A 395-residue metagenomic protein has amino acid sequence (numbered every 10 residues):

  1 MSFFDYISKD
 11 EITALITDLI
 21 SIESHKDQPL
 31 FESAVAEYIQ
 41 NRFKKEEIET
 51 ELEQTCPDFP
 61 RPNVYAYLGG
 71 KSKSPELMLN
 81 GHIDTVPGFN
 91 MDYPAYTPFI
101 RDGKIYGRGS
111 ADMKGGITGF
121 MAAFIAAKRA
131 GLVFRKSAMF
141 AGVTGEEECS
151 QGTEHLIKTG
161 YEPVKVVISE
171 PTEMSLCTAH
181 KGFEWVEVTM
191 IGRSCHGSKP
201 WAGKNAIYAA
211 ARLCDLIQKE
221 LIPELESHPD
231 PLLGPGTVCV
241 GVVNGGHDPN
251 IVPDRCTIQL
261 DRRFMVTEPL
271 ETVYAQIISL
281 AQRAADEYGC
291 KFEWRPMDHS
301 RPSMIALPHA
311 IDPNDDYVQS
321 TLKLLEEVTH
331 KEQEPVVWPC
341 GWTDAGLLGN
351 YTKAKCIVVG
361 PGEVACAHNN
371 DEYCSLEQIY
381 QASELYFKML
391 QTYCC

Functional and structural regions predicted by a protein language model:
M1-F4, A14, Q54, E187-C395: Metal-dependent amide/peptide-bond hydrolase catalytic core, centered on the "pita-bread" metallohydrolase fold
S2-I105, R129-F134, E363: Acidic/His- and Gly-rich active-site-bordering loop/insert found across diverse amide/peptide-bond hydrolases
L19, E23, F43, E170 (+2 more regions): Residue-level signal for inorganic ion chemistry
E51, L77-L79, A141, K165-V167 (+2 more regions): Hydrophobic/aromatic beta-strand patches that form the interior of the parallel beta-sheet core in alpha/beta enzyme
Y65, N80, M139, W185-T189 (+1 more regions): Beta-strand secondary-structure signal
P87-R101, T178-T189, K323-L324, I357: Acidic-glycine-rich active-site phosphate/pyrophosphate-binding loop
K104-G119, H196: Glycine/serine-rich anion-binding loops at beta->alpha junctions that coordinate negatively charged ligand groups
M113-W185, C394-C395: Acidic/histidine-rich catalytic neighborhood of metal-dependent amide-processing enzymes
